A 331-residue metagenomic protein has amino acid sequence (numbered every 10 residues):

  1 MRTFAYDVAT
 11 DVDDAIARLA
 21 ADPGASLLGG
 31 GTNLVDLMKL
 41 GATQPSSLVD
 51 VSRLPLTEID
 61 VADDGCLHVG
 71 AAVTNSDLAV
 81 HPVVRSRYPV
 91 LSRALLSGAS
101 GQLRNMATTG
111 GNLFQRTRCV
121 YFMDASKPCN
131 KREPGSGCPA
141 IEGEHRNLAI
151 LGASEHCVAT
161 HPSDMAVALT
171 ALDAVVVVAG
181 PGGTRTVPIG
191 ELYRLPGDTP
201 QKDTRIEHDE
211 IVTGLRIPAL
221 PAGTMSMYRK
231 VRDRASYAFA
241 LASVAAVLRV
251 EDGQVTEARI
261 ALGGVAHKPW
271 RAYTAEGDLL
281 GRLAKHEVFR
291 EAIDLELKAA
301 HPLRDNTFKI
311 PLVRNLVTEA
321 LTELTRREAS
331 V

Functional and structural regions predicted by a protein language model:
M1-V331: C-terminal structural segment of proteins
